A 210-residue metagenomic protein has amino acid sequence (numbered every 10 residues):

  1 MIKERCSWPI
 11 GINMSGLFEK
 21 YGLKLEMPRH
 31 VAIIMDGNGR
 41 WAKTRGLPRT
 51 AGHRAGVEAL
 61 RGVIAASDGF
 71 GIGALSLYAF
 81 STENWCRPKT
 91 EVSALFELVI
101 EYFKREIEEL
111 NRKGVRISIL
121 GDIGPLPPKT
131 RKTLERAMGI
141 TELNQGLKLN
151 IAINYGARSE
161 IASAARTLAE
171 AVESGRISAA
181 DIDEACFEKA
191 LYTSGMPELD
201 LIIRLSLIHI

Functional and structural regions predicted by a protein language model:
I2-I208: Flexible, compositionally biased loop and terminal segments
